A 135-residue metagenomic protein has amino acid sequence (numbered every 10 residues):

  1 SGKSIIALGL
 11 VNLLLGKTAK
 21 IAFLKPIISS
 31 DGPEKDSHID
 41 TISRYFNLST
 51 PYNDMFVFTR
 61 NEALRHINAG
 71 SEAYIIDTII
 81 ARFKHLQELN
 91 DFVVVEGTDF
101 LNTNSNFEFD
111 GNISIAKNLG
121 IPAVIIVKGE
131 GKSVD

Functional and structural regions predicted by a protein language model:
S1-G2: Conserved glycine(s) of the Walker
I5-L86, N104: N-terminal phosphate/diphosphate-binding loop that engages ATP/GTP or pyrophosphate donors across diverse enzyme folds
L24, V94-G97: Structural recognition of the conserved hydrophobic beta-strand(s) that form the central parallel beta-sheet of P-loop
I67-N68, E96-T98: A short, structure-level motif marking secondary-structure boundaries and short turns
F83-N90, N118: Glycine-rich phosphate/diphosphate-binding loops that line cofactor/substrate pockets in enzymes
E88-V95, P122: Loop/turn-to-beta-strand initiation segments
T98-D135: Conserved catalytic-core segment of NTP-binding enzymes
